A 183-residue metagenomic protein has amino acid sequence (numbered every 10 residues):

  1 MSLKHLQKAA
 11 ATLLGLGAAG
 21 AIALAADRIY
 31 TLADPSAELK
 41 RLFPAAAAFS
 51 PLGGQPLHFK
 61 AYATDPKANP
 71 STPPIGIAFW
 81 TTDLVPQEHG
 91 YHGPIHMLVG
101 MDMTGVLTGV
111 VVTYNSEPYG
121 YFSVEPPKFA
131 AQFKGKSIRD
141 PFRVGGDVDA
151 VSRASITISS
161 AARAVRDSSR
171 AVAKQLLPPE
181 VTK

Functional and structural regions predicted by a protein language model:
S2-A11: Bacterial N-terminal signal peptides that target proteins for export
A11-G20: Bacterial N-terminal signal peptides
A23-S159, R163-K183: Flexible, solvent-exposed loop/hinge segments and secondary-structure transition points
